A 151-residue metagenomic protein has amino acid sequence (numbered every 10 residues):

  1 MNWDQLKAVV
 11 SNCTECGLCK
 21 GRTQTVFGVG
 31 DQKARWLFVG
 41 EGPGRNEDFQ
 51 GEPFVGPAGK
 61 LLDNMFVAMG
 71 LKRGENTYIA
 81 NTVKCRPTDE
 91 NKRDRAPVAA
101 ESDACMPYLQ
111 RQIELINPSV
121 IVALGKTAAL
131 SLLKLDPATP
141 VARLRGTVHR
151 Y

Functional and structural regions predicted by a protein language model:
M1-Y151: A polyanion-binding, active-site-adjacent surface
